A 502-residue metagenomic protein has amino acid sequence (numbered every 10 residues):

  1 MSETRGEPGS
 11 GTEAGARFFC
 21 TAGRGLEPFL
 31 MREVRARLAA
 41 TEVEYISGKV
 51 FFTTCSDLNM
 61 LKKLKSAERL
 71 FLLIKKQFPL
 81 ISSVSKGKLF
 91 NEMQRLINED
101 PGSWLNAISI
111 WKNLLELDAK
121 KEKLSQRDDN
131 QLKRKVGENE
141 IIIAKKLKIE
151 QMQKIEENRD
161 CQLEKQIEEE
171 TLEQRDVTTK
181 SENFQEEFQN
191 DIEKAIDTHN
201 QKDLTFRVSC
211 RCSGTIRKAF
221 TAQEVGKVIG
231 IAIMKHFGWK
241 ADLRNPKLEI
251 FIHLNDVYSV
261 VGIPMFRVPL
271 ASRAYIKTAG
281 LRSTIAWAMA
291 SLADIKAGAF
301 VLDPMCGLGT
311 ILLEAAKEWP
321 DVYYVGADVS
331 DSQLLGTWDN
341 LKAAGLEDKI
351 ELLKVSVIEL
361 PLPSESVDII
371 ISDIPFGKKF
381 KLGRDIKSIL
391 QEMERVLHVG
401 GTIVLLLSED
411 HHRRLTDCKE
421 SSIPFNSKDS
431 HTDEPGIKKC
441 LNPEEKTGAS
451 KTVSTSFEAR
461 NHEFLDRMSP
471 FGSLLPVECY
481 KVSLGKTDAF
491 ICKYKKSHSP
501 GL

Functional and structural regions predicted by a protein language model:
S2-D242: Non-catalytic nucleic-acid substrate-recognition regions in nucleic-acid-modifying enzymes
D57-L64, V268-A271, S499-L502: Short, charged/polar, Gly/Pro-enriched secondary-structure boundary elements
D203-R207, F300, Y323, H398: Residues that mark the start of a beta-strand
Y258-D294: SAM-dependent Rossmann-like transferase core, predominantly class I methyltransferases with a strong bias toward
L281-E365, I369, M393: Conserved S-adenosyl-L-methionine
Q333-L334, W338-D339, A343-L474, E478-L484: S-adenosylmethionine
E478-L502: Core SAM-dependent methyltransferase catalytic element
